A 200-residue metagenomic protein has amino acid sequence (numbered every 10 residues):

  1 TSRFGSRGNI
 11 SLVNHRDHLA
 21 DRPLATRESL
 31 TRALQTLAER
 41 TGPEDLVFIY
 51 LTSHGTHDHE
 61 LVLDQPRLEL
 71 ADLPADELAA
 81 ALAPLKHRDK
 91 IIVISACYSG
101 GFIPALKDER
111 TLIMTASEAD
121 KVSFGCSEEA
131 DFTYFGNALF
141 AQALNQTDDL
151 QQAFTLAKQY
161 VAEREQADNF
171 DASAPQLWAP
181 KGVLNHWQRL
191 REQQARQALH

Functional and structural regions predicted by a protein language model:
T1, H15-L24, Q35, V62-E69 (+3 more regions): Second-shell loop/turn segments in exported
R3-E44, E165, N169-L177, V183-N185: Functional beta-strand-loop-alpha-helix junction segments that form "active/interaction loops" within catalytic
G5-N9, G42-V47, L85-I91, K107-L112 (+1 more regions): Loop/turn elements at helix/coil->beta-strand transitions in domains of secreted/extracellular proteins
A25-L30, L70-P74, D131-F132: Phosphate/oxyanion-binding active-site loops and adjacent basic polyanion-contact surfaces
T36-P66, A96-V122: Active-site microenvironments of hydrolase-like enzyme catalytic domains
S53-L85: A short, glycine/acidic-enriched catalytic loop
A96-H186: Active-site-proximal C-terminal subdomain of hydrolase catalytic domains
A179-L199: Short, low-complexity, Pro/Ser/Thr/Gly-rich segments in the mature regions of secreted, periplasmic
